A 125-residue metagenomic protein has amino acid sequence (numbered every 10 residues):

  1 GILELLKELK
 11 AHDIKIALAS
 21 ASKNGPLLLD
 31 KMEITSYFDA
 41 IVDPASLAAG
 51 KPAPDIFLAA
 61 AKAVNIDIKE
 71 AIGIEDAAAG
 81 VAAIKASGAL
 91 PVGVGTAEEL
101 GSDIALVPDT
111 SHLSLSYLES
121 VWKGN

Functional and structural regions predicted by a protein language model:
G1-L18: Short, acidic loop-to-helix structural element flanking the phosphoryl-transfer center in phosphate-processing enzymes
L3, K7, K23-N125: Asp-based, Mg2+/Mn2+-dependent phosphohydrolase catalytic module
